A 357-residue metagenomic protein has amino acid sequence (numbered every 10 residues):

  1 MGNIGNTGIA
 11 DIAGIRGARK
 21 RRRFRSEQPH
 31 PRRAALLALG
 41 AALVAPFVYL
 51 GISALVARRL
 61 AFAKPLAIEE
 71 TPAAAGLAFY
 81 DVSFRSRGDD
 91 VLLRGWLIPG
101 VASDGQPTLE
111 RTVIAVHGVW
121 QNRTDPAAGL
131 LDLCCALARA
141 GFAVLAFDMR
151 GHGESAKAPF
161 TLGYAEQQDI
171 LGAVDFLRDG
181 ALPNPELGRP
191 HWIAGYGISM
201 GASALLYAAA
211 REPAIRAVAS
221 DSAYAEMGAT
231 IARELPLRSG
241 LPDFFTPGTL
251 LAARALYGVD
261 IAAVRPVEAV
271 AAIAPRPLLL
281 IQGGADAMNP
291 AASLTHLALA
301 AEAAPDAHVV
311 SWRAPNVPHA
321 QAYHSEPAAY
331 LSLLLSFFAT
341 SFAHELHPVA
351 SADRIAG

Functional and structural regions predicted by a protein language model:
P31-R87, R94-G100, G357: An N-terminal hydrophobic leader/cap segment in hydrolases
V119-C134, M149, A292: The serine-hydrolase catalytic nucleophile loop
C134-A156: Conserved alpha/beta-hydrolase
F160-N184: Alpha/beta-hydrolase active-site loop
Y207-V259, A271: Hydrolase active-site cap/lid region
A262, A287-S293: Conserved alpha/beta-hydrolase "acid-adjacent" motif
I273-A274, L279-Q282, D286: Short beta-strand/loop motif that positions the catalytic acidic residue of the alpha/beta-hydrolase fold
V317-L331: Catalytic histidine-centered segment of alpha/beta-hydrolase-like enzymes
